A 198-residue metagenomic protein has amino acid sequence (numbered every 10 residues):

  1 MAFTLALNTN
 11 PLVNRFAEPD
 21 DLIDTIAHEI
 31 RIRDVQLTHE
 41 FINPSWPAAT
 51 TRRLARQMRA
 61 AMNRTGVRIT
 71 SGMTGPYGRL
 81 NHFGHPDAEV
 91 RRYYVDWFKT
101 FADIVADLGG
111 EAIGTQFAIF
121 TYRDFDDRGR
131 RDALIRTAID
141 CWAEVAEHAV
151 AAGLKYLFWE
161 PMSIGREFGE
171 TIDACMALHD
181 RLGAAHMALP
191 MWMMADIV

Functional and structural regions predicted by a protein language model:
F3-T9, D34-V35, R136-V198: Acidic/histidine-rich catalytic cores of soluble enzymes
A6-D21, L54-R59: N-terminal-biased segments
P11-V13, H39-F41, G75-G78, F117-T121 (+2 more regions): Active-site-proximal loop/turn and secondary-structure-junction residues that shape catalytic pockets, frequently
R15-D24, N43-A49, G84-H85, E89 (+5 more regions): Gly/Pro-rich active-site loop or hairpin
R15-E29, R92-D103: Short, acidic/polar
D21, T25, Q57, T100 (+3 more regions): Alpha-helical elements of Rossmann-like donor-binding domains used by nucleotide-donor carbohydrate transfer enzymes
E29-I30, L108, A152: Structural motif
R33-I139: Structural motif corresponding to the early beta-alpha repeats
